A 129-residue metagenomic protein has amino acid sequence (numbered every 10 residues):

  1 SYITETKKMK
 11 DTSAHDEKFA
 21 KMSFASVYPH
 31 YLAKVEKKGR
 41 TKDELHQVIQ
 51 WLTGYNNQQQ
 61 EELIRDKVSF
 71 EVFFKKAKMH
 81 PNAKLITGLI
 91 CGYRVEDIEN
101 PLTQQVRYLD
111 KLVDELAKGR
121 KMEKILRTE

Functional and structural regions predicted by a protein language model:
S1-K8: Short, Lys/Arg-enriched N-terminal segments with co-localized hydrophobic residues within the first ~10-30 amino acids
M9-E129: A charge-rich, low-complexity, intrinsically flexible signal that marks solvent-exposed coils, linkers, repeats
